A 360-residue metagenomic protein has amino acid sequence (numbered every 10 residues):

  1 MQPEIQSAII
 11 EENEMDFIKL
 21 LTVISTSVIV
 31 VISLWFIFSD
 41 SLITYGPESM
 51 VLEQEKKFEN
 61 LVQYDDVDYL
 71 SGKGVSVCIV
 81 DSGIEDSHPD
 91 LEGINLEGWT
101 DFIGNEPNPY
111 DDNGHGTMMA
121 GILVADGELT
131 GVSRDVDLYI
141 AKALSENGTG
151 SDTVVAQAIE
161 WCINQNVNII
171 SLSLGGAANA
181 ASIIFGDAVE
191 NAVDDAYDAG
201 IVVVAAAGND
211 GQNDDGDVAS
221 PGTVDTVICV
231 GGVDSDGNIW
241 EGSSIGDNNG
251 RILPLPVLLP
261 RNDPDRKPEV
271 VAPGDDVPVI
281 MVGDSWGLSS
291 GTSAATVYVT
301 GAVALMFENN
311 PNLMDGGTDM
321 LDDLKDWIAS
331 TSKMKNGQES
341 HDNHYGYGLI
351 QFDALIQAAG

Functional and structural regions predicted by a protein language model:
Q2-E4, E11-E12, W35-F36, S41 (+4 more regions): Substrate-binding/access-modulating region of protease and related hydrolase catalytic domains
I9-V23, S41-C78, I103-Y110, S243 (+3 more regions): N-terminal domain-start motif of subtilase-like serine proteases
K19-S39: Hydrophobic membrane-insertion alpha-helices, especially the h-region of bacterial N-terminal signal peptides
V51-K57, I169-S171, E308-G360: C-terminal subdomain of the subtilisin-like protease fold in secreted/lumenal serine endopeptidases
D65-V80, I84-E97, P107-S151, T223-T226 (+3 more regions): Subtilisin-like serine protease catalytic core
S76-V80, G121, G131, D137-K142 (+9 more regions): Structural recognition of the beta-strand scaffold that forms the well-ordered cores of secreted hydrolase catalytic
P89-L91, S133, G232-S235, I239-S293 (+1 more regions): Catalytic-core environment of secreted peptidases
A143, G274-S340: Hydrolase catalytic cores
